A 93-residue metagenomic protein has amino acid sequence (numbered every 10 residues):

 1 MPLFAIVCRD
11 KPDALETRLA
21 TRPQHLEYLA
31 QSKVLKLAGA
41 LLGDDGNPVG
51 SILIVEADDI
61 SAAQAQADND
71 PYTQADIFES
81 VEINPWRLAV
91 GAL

Functional and structural regions predicted by a protein language model:
M1-L93: Conserved, structured core segments of small domains
